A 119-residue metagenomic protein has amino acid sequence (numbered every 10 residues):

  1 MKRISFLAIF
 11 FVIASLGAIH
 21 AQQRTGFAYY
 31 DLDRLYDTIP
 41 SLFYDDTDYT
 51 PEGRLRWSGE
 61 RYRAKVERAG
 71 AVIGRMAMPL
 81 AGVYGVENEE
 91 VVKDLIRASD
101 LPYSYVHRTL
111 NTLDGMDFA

Functional and structural regions predicted by a protein language model:
M1-K2: N-terminal secretory signal peptides that target proteins for export/translocation
S5-S15: Bacterial N-terminal signal peptides
I19-P102, V106-M116: N-terminal, active-site-proximal structural segment of metallo-dependent hydrolase catalytic domains
